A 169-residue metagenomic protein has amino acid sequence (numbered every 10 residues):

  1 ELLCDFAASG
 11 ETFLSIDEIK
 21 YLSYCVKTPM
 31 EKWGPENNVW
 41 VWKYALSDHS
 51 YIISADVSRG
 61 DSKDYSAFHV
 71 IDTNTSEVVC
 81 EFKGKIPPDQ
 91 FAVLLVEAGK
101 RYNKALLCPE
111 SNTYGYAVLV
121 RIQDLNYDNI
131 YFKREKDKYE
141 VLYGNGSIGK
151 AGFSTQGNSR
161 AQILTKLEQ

Functional and structural regions predicted by a protein language model:
E1-G157, A161-T165, Q169: RNase H-like, metal-dependent nuclease domains and their acidic two-metal-ion catalytic environment used
